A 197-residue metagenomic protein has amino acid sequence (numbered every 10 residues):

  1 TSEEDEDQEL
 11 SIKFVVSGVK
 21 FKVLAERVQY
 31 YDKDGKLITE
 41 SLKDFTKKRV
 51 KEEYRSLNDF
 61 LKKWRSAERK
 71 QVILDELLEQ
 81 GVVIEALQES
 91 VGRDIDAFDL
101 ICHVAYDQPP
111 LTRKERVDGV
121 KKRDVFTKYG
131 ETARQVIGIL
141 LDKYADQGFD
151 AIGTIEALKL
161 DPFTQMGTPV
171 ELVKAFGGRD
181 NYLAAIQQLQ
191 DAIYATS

Functional and structural regions predicted by a protein language model:
E3-S197: Catalytic cores and motor modules of nucleic-acid processing enzymes
